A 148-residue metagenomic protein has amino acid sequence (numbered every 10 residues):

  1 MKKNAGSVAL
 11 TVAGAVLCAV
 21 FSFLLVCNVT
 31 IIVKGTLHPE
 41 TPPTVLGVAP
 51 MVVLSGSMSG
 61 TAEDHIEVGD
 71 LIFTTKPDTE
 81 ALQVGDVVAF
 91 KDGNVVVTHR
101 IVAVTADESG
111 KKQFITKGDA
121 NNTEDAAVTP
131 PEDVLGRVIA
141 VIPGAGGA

Functional and structural regions predicted by a protein language model:
M1-D70, A145-A148: Protein maturation boundaries and topogenic segments
L54, V102-T105: Conserved positions in beta-strands of structured domains
E67-L71, Q83-D86: Structural motif
L71-T75, A89, L135: Hydrophobic beta-strand signal
P77-F90: Short coil-to-beta transition motif at edge beta-strands of beta-rich domains
V95-H99, A103: Membrane-embedded segments
D107, K111-G147: Extended, hydrophilic extramembrane loops/domains of integral membrane proteins
